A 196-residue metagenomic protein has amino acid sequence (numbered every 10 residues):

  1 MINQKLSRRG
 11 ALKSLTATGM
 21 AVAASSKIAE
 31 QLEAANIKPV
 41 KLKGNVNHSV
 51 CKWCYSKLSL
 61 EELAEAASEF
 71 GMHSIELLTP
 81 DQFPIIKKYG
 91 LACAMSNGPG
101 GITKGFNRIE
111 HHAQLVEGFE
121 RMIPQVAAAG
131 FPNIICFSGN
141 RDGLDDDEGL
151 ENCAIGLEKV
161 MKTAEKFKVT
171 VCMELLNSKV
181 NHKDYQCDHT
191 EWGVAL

Functional and structural regions predicted by a protein language model:
I2-Q4, G10-L32: N-terminal export signals
S14-S25, V40-L42, G105-L196: Active-site acidic/histidine proton-transfer and metal-coordination neighborhood in alpha/beta enzyme cores
S26-L58, E65-A66: C-terminal segment of N-terminal export signals and the immediately downstream linker at the start of the mature
V46-C51, I75-L77, C93-N97, I134-C136 (+1 more regions): Hydrophobic faces of well-ordered beta-strands that scaffold small-molecule active sites in alpha/beta enzyme cores
V50, A67, I75, I86 (+1 more regions): Conserved, mostly hydrophobic/aromatic
C54-S56, T79-D81, P99-G101, N140-D142 (+1 more regions): Active-site-proximal loop/turn and secondary-structure-junction residues that shape catalytic pockets, frequently
L63-Q82: Catalytic domains of carbohydrate-active enzymes, especially glycoside hydrolases
F83-Y89: Short loop/helix-cap segments at secondary-structure boundaries that form the rim of catalytic
